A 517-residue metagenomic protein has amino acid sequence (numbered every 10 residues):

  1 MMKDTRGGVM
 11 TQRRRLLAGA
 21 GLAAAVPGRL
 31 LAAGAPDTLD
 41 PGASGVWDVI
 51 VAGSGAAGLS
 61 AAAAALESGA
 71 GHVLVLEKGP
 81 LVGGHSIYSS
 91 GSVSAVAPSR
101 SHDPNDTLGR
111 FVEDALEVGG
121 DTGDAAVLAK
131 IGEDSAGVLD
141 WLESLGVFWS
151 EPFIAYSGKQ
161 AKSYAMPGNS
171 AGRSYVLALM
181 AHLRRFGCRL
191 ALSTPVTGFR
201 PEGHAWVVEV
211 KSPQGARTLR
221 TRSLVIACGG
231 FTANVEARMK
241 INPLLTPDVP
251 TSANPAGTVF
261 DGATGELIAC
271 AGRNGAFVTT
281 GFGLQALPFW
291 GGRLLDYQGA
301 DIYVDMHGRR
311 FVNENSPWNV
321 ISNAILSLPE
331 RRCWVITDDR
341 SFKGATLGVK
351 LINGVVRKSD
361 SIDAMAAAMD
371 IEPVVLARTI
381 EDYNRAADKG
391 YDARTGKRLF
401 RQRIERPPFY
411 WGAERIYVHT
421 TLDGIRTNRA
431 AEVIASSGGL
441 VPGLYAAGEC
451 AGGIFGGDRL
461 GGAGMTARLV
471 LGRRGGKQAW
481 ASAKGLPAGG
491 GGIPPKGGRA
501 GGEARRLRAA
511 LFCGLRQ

Functional and structural regions predicted by a protein language model:
K3-M10, R15-G34, L376: N-terminal export signals
G45-W47, Q214-S223: Core beta-strand elements of the Rossmann-like FAD/NAD(P) dinucleotide-binding domain in flavoenzyme oxidoreductases
V49-L74: N-terminal Rossmann-like FAD-binding beta1-loop-alpha1 element of flavoenzymes
H72, K78-R189, P195, R310: Conserved N-terminal/central alpha/beta ligand/cofactor-binding core
R200-T218: Conserved beta-strand-loop-beta-strand element in the redox core of flavoprotein oxidoreductases
L219-P288, L471-R474: Glycine-rich loop(s) and the adjacent beta-strand/alpha-helix scaffold that form part
F260, I268-V375: An anion/pyrophosphate-binding glycine-rich loop and adjacent beta-alpha core in soluble alpha-beta enzymes
V375-D458: A glycine-rich dinucleotide-binding beta-alpha-beta segment and adjacent secondary-structure elements that constitute
